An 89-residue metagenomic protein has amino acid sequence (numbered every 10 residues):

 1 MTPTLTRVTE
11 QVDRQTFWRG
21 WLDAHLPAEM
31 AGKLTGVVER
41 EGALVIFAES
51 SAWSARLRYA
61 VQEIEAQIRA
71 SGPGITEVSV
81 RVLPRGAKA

Functional and structural regions predicted by a protein language model:
M1-A28, G32-E41, Q62, A70-A89: N-terminal presequence-like segments and adjacent domain-start helices
E41-V61, A87: A short interface-forming secondary-structure element
